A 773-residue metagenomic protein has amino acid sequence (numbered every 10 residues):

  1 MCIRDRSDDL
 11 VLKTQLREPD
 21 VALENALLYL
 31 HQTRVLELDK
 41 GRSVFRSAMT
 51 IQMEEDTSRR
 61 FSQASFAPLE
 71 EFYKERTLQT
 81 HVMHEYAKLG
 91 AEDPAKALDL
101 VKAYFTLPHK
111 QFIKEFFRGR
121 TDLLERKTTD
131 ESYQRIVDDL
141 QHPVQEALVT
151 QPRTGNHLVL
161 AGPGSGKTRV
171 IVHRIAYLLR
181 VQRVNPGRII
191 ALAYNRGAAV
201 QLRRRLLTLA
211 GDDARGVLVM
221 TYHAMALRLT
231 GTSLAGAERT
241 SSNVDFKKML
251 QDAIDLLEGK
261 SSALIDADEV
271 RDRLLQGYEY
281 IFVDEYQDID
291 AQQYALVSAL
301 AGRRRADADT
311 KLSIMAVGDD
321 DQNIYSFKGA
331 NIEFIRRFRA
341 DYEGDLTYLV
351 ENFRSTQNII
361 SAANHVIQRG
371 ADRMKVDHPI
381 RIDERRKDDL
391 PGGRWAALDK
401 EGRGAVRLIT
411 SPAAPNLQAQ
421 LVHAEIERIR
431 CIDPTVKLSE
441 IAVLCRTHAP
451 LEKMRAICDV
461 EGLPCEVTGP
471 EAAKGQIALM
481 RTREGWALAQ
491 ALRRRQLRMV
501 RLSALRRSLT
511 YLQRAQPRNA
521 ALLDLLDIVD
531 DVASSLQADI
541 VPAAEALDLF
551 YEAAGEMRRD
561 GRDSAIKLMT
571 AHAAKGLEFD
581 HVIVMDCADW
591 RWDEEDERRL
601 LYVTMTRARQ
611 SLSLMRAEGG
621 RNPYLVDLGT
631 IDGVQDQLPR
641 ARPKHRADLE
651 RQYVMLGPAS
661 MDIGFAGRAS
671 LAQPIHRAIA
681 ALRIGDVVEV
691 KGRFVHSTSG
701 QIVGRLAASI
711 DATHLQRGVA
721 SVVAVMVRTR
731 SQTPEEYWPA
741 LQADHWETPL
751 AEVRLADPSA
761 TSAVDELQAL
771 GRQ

Functional and structural regions predicted by a protein language model:
M1-D5: Conserved small/polar residues in nucleotide/adenosyl-binding loops
T50-I171, I190-A191, A198, L218 (+4 more regions): Conserved helicase NTPase motor core
T168-I175, G344, N352-L463: Helicase P-loop NTPase motor core
R188-L206, L218-R228, H448: Conserved Walker A/P-loop ATP-binding site and its immediately adjacent core in helicase/helicase-like ATPase domains
R196, Q420, E427, C431-I583 (+1 more regions): Core RecA-like ATPase module of SF1/SF2 helicases and allied nucleic-acid translocases
Y280, Q287-D372, V376, Q420 (+5 more regions): Conserved helicase motor core of SF1/SF2 NTP-dependent helicases
V541-Y551, R558-D563, H572-A573, E578 (+1 more regions): C-terminal accessory regions
D627-Q773: Conserved active-site motif detector
